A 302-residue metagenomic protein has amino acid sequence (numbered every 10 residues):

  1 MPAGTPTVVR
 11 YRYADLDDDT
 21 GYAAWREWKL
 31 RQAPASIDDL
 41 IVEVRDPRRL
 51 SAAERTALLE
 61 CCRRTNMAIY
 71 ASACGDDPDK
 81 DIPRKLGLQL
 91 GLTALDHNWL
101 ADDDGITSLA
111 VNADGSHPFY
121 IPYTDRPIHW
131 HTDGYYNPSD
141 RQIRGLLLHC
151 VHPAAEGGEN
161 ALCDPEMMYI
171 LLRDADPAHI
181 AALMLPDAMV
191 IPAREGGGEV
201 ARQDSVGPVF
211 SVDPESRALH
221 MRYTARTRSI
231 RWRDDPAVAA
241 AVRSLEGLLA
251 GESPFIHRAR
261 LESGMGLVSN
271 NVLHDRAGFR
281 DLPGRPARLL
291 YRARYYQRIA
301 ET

Functional and structural regions predicted by a protein language model:
P2-L50, R63, D104-L261, G266 (+1 more regions): Active-site environment of non-heme Fe oxygenases that use a 2-His-1-carboxylate facial triad
A52-A57: Polybasic, low-complexity association/targeting segments
E60-C74, P83: N-terminal, charged low-complexity regulatory/assembly segments
P83-G87, R222: PAPS/PAP-binding and catalytic site of the sulfotransferase fold
G87-D96: A short alpha->loop->secondary-structure connector
H97-D102: A short, aromatic/hydrophobic, helix- or strand-capping loop or linear motif that either lines the entrance/gate
